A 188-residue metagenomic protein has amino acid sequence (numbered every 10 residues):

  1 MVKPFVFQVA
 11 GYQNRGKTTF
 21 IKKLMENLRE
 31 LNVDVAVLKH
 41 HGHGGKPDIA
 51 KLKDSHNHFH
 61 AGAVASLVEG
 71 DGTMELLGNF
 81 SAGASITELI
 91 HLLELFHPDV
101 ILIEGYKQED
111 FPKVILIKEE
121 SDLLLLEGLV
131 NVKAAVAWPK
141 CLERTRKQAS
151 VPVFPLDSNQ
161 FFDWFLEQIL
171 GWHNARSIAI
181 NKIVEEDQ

Functional and structural regions predicted by a protein language model:
M1-H43: Walker A (P-loop) phosphate-binding motif
M25-S81: N-terminal phosphate/diphosphate-binding loop that engages ATP/GTP or pyrophosphate donors across diverse enzyme folds
H43, T73, Y106-Q108, E119-S121: Short glycine-rich anion-binding loops that position phosphate/pyrophosphate groups of nucleotides and phosphorylated
K51-K53, G83-T87, E120-S121: Charged helix-capping and loop-helix junction motifs
G78-Q108: Phosphate-binding/switch loop-helix module in NTP-utilizing enzymes
L95-D99, A149-Q188: C-terminal accessory "lid"/substrate-recognition subdomains
I101-I103, K113-K118, V132-K140: Short, hydrophobic beta-strand segments that form beta-sheet elements in well-ordered domains
Q108-F111, L124-V130, L142-S150: Short loop/helix-cap segments at secondary-structure boundaries that form the rim of catalytic
